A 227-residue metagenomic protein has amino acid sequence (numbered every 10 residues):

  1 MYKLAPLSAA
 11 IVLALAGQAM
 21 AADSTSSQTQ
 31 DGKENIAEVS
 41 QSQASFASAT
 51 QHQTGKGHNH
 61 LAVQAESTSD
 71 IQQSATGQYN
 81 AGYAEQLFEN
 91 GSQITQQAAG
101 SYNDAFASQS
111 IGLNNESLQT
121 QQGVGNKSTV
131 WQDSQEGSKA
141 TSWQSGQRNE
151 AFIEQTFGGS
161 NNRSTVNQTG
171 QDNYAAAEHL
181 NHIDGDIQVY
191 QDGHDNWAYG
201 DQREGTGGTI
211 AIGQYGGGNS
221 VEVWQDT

Functional and structural regions predicted by a protein language model:
M1-A22: Gram-negative bacterial Sec-dependent N-terminal signal peptides
A21-T227: Low-complexity repeat regions of mature extracellularly deployed or surface/particle-associated proteins
